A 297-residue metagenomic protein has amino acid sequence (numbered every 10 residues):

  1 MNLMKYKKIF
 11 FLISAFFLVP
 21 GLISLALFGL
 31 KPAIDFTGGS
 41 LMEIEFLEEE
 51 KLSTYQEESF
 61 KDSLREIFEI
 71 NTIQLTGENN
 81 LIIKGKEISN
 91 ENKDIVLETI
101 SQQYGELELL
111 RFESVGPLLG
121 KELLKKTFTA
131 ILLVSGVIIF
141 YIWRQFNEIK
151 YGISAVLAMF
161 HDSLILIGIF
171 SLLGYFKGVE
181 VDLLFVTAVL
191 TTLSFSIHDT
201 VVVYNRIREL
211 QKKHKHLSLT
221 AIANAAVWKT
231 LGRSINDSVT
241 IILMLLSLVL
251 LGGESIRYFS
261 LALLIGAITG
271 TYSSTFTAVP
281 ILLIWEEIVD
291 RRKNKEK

Functional and structural regions predicted by a protein language model:
M1-K297: A structural signal for conserved, well-ordered secondary-structure elements that form binding/interaction cores
